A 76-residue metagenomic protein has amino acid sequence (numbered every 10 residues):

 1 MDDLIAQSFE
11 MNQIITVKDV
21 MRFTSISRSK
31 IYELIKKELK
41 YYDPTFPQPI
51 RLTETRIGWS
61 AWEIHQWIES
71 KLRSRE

Functional and structural regions predicted by a protein language model:
M1-D2, R73: Amphipathic repeat-derived elements
D2-K37: Polyanion-binding surface elements
S8, T45-L52, I64, K71: Aromatic-residue detector
T24-G58: Major-groove DNA-recognition helix of helix-turn-helix-type DNA-binding domains
S60-E76: A short, Lys/Arg-enriched interface patch at domain edges and termini
